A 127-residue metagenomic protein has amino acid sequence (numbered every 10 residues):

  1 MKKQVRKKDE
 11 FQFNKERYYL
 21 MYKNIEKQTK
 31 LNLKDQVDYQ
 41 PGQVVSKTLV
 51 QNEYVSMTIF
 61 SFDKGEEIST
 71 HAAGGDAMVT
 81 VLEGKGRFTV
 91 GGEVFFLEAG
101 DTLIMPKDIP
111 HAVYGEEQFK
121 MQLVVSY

Functional and structural regions predicted by a protein language model:
K2-Y54, T89: A short, N-terminal "cap"/entry segment at the start of jelly-roll beta-barrel domains of the cupin/DSBH fold
G42-Q43, S56-A73: Conserved short histidine dyad/triad with adjacent acidic residue
V50-N52, D63, A73, V81 (+2 more regions): A short, compositionally biased micro-patch
G75-R87, G91: Glycine- and acidic-residue-biased ligand/ion/polar-headgroup-sensing regions
L82-E83, E98-A99, E117: A cytosolic small-molecule/anion-sensing beta-strand core signal
G92-K107: Short acidic-glycine-tyrosine-enriched beta hairpin
K107-Y127: Ligand-binding loop in jelly-roll beta-barrel domains
